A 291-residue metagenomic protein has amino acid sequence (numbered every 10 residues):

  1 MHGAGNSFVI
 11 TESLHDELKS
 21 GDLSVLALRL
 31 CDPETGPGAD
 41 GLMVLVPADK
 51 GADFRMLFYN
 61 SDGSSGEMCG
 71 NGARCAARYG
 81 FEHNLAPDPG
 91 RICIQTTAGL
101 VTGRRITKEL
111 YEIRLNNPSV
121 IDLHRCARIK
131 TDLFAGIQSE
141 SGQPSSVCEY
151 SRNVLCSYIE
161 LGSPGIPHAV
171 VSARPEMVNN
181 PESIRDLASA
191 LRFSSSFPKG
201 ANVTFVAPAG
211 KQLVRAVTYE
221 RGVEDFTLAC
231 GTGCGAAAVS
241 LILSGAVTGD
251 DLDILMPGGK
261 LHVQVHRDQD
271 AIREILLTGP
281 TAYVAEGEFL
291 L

Functional and structural regions predicted by a protein language model:
M1-E17, I113, H124-L161: N-terminal, positively charged, Ser/Thr/Ala/Gly-biased leader segments that form transit/presequence-like amphipathic
M1-K108, G162, V170-L291: A glycine-rich beta-to-alpha transition motif near the start of alpha/beta enzyme domains, typified by
K108-V120: Membrane helix-loop-helix hairpins that form the core translocation module of multi-pass transporters
S119-L133, S141-S145, E160, A271-L291: C-terminal domain-closing interface element
